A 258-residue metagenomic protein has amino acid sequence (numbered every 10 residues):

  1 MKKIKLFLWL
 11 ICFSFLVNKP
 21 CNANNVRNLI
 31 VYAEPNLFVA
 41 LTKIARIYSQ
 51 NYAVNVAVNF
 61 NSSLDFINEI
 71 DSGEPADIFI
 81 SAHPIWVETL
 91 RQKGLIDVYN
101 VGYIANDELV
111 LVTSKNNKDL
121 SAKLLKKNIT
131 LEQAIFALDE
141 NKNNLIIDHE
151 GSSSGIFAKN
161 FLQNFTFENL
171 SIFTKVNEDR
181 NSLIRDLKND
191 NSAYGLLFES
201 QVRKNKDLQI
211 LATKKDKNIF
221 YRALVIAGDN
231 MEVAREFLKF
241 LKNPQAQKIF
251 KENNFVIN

Functional and structural regions predicted by a protein language model:
M1-L8: Bacterial N-terminal signal peptides that target proteins for export
L8-L16: Bacterial N-terminal signal peptides
C21-N51, L64, S72, H83-P84 (+3 more regions): Exported/periplasmic ABC-transporter solute-binding proteins
N55-I70: Central regulatory/effector-binding core of bacterial HTH transcription factors
D77-S81: Periplasmic-binding protein-like
